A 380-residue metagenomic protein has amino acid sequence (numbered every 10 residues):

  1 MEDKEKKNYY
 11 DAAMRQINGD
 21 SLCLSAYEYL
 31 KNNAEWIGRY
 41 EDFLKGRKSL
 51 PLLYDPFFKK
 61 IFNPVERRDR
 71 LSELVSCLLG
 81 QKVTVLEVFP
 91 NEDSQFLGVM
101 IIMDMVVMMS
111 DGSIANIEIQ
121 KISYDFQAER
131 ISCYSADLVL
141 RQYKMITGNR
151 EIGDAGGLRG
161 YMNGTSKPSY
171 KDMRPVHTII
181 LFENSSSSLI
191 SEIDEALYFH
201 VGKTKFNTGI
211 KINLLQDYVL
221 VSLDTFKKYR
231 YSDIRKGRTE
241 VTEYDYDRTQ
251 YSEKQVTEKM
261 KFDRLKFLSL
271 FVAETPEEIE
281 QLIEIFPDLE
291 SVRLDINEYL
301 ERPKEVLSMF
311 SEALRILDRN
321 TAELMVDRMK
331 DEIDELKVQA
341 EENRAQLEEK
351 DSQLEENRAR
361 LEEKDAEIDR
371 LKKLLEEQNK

Functional and structural regions predicted by a protein language model:
M1-K380: Elongated, amphipathic alpha-helical interaction scaffolds
